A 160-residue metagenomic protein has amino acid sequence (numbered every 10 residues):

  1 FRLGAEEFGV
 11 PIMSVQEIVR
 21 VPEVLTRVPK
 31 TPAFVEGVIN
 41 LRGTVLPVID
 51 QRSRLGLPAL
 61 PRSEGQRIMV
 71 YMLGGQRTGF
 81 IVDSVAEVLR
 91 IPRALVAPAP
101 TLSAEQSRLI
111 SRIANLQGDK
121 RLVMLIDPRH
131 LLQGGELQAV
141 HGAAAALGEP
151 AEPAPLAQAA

Functional and structural regions predicted by a protein language model:
F1-A160: An acidic, low-aromatic, low-complexity terminal/linker signal
